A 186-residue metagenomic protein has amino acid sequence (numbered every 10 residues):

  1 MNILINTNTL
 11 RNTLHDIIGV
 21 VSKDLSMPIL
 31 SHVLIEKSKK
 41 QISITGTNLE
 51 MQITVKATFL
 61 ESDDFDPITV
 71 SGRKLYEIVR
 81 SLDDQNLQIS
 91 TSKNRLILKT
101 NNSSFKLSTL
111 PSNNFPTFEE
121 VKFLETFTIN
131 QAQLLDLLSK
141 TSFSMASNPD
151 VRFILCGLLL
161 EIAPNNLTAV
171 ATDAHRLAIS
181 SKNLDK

Functional and structural regions predicted by a protein language model:
M1-K186: Structural preference for solvent-exposed beta-strand-turn elements and adjacent flexible terminal/loop segments within
